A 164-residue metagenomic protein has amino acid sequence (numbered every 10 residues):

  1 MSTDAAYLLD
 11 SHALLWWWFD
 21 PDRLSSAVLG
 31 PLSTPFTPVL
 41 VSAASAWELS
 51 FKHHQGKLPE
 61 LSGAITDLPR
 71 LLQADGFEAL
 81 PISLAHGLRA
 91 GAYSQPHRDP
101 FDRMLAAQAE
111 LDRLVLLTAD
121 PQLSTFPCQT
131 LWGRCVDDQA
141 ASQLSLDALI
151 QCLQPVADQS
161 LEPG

Functional and structural regions predicted by a protein language model:
M1-S2, A106-C152: Acidic, PIN/NYN-like endoribonuclease modules and their adjacent C-terminal/linker elements
M1-V41, Q55-R70, D112, C135: Short, well-structured N-terminal submotif of metal-dependent ribonuclease cores
A13, S45-A46, H86, L105 (+1 more regions): Alpha-helix capping/helix-boundary segments
L49: Phosphate/NTP-binding elements of NTP-utilizing enzymes
S62-T66, Q73-A119: Active-site neighborhoods of divalent-metal-dependent phosphate/nucleic-acid chemistry enzymes
D158-E162: Short, intrinsically disordered C-terminal tails of secreted or membrane-associated proteins
